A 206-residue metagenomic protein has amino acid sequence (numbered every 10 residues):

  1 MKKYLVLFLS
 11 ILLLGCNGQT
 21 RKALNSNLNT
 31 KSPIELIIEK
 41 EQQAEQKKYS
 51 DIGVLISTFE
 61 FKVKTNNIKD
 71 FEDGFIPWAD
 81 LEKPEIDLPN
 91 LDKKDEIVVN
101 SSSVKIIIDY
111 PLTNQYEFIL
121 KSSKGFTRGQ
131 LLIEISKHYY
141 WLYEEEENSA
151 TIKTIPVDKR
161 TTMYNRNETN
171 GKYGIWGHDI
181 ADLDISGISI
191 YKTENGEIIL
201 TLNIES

Functional and structural regions predicted by a protein language model:
M1-Y4: Positively charged n-region of N-terminal signal peptides that target proteins for export
V6-L9: Sec-dependent N-terminal signal peptides
L13-G15: C-terminal motif of bacterial Sec signal peptides marking the signal peptidase cleavage site
N17-Q19: Bacterial signal peptide processing site
A23-F118: Composition-driven low-complexity segments enriched in polar/acidic and proline residues
L112-I133: Short, contiguous acidic and Ser/Thr-rich linear segments
K137-T193: Short loop-to-beta-strand transition segments
I198-S206: Short, low-complexity, Pro/Ser/Thr/Gly-rich segments in the mature regions of secreted, periplasmic
